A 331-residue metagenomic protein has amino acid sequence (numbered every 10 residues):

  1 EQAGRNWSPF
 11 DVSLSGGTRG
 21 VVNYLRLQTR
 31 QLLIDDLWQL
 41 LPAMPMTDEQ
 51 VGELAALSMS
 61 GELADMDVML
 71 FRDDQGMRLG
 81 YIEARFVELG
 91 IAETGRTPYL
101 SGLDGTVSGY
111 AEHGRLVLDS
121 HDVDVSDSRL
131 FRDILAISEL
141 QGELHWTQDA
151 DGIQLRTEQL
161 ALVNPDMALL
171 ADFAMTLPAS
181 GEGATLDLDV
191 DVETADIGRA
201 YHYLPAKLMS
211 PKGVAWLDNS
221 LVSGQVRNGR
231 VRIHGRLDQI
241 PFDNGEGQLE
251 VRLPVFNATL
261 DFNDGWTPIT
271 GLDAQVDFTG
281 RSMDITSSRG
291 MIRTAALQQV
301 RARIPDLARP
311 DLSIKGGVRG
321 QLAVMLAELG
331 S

Functional and structural regions predicted by a protein language model:
E1-R5, S13-T94, V107, V117-D166 (+2 more regions): Extended amphipathic, helix-rich lipid-handling scaffolds
R5-W7, H113, G152-Q154, D166-L169 (+3 more regions): Coil-to-beta-strand transition motifs
L100, I137-E139, I153-L155, T267-T270 (+2 more regions): Short solvent-exposed loop/turn micro-motifs enriched in small/polar/acidic residues
G102, E246-Q248, T270-G271: Short "repeat-start/strand-capping" segments in structured domains, especially the N-termini of parallel beta-helix
L103-V107, T157, M167-F173, L253-V255 (+3 more regions): Extended, hydrophobic alpha-helical segments in both membrane/secreted and soluble proteins
S287-M291: Extended hydrophobic/aromatic segments used for targeting, binding, or gating
